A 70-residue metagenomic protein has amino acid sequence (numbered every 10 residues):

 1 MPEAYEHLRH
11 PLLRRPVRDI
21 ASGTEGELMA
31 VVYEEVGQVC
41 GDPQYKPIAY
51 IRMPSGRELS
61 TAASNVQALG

Functional and structural regions predicted by a protein language model:
P2-G70: Basic/aromatic-rich interaction segments and small domains that mediate binding to polyanionic partners
